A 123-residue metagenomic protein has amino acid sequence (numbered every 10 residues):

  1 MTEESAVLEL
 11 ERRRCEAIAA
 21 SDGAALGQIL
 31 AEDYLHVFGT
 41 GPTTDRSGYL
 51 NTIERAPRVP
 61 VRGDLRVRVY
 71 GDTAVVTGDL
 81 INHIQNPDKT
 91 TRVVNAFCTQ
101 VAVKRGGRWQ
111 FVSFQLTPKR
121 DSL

Functional and structural regions predicted by a protein language model:
M1-L123: A beta-strand edge to alpha-helix "cap/lid" segment located at domain peripheries
